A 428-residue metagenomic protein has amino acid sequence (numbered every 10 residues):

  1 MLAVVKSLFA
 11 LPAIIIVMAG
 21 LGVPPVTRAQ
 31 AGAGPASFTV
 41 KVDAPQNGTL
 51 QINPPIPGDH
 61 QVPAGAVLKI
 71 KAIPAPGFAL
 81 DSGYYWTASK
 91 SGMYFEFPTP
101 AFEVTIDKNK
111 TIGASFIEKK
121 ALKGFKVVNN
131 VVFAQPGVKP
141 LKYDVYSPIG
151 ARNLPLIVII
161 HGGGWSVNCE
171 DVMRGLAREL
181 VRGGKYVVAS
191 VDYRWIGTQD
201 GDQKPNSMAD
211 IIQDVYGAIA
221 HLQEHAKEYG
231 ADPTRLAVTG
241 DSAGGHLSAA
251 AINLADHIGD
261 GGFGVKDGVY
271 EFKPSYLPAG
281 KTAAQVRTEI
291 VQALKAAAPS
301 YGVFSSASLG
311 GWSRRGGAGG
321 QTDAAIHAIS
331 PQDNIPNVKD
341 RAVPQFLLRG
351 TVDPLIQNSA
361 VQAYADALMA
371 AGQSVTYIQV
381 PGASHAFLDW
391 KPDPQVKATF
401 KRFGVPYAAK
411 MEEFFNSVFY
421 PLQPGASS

Functional and structural regions predicted by a protein language model:
A66-T99: Surface-exposed interfaces of beta-sheet-rich extracellular modules
K119-A151: N-terminal cap/lid segment of alpha/beta-hydrolase-fold proteins
Q135-P136, N253, D260-N337: Mobile cap/lid helix-loop segments that gate and shape the active-site cleft of serine hydrolases
R152-L154, G163-D200, P354-L355: Short substrate-entry loop that stabilizes the transition state in hydrolases
C169-E170, L176, A189-P233, K401-F403: Catalytic nucleophile-loop/oxyanion-hole region of alpha/beta-hydrolase and closely related hydrolase-like folds
S306, V352-I356: Acidic catalytic loop of the alpha/beta-hydrolase fold
R341, F346-R349, D353: Short beta-strand/loop motif that positions the catalytic acidic residue of the alpha/beta-hydrolase fold
L348, S359-A365, M369-S428: C-terminal catalytic histidine-bearing segment of alpha/beta-hydrolase fold enzymes
